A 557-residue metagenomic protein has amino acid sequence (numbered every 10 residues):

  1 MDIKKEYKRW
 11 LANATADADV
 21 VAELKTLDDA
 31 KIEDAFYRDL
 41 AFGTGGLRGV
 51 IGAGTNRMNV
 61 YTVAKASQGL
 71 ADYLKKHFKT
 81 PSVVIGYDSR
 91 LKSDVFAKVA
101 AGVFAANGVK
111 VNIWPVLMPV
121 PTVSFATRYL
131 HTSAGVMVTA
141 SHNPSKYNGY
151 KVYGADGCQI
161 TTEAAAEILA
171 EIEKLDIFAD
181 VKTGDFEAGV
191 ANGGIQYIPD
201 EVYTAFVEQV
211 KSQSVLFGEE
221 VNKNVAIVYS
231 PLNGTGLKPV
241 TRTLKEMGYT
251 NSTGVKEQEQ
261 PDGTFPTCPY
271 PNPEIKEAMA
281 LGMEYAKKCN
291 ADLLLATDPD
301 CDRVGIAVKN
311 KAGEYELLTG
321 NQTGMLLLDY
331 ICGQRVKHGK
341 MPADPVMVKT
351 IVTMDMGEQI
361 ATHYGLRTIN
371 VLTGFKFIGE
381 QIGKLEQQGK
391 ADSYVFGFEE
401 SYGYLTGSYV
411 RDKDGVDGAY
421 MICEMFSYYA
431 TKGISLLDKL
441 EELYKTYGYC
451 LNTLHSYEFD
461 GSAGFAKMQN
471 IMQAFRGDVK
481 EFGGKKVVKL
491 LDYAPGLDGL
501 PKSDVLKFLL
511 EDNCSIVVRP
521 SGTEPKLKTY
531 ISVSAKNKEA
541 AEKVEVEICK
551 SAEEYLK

Functional and structural regions predicted by a protein language model:
D2-A100, N107, A188-V190, I195-V225 (+1 more regions): An N-terminal, well-structured beta->alpha segment
D29-F36, L40, N148-A280, E284-A286: Gly/Ser/Thr-enriched, mixed-charge loops and adjacent short helices that form phosphate/oxyanion-binding elements
F36-N56, A140-S141, I227, P231-T243 (+4 more regions): Conserved phosphate/anionic-ligand binding catalytic regions in large, soluble enzymes, centered on
K79, V84-Y147, E246, T250-G305: N-terminal small/polar loop signature for handling phosphorylated ligands or for N-terminal nucleophile
V95-F104, Y147-Y153, D302-N321, G357-I360: Short Gly/Thr/Asp-enriched flexible loops that form oxyanion-binding sites at enzyme active sites
P115-F178, N272-A296, M325-I331, V346-G357 (+2 more regions): Phosphate/diphosphate-binding loops
K287, A291-L293, E314-E316, Q334-R519 (+3 more regions): Phosphate-binding and adjacent anionic-ligand microenvironments
